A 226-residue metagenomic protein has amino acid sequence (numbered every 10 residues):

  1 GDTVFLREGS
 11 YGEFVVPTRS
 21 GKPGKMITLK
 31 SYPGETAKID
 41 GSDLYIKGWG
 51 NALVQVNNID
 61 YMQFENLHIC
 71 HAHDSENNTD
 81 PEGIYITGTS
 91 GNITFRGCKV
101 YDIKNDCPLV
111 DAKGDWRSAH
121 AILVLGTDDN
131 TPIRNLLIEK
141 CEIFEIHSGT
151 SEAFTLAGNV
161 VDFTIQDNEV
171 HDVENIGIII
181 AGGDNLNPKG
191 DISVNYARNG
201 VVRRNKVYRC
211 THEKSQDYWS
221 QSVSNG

Functional and structural regions predicted by a protein language model:
R7, T87, A157: Residue-level recognition of the GNAT/N-acetyltransferase active site
R7-G9, Y32: Active-site-proximal beta-strand/loop segments in catalytic clefts of secreted hydrolases
Y11-P17, G41-L44, G48-A52, H73-E82 (+7 more regions): Short glycine/acidic-rich loop motifs that flank beta-strands on beta-rich extracellular proteins
Y11-T28, K38-E65, I69-G91, A121-N130: Extracellular beta-strand-rich solenoid/capping regions of secreted or surface-exposed proteins that bind or remodel
S20-K22, N159-D162: Short, surface-exposed basic-aromatic patches at helix termini and helix-loop junctions that form
M26, Y32-E35, D60-H71, G91-K104 (+5 more regions): Right-handed parallel beta-helix
P81, N92, D115-L123, N135 (+1 more regions): Hydrophobic, well-ordered secondary-structure segments
